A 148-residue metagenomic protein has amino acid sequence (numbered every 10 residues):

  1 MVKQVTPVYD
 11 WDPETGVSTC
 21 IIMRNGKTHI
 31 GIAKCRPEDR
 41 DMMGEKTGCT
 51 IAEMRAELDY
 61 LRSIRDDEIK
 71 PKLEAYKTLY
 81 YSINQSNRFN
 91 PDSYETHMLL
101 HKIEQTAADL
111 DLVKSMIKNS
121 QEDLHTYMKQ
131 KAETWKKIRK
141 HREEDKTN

Functional and structural regions predicted by a protein language model:
V5-P7: A generic, well-ordered mixed alpha/beta core segment in the N-terminal half of proteins
Y9-C49, D59: Positively charged, aromatic-enriched nucleic acid-contacting surfaces
L61-Q105, D109-L112, M116: Intrinsically disordered, low-complexity charged/polar segments
S93-N148: C-terminal charged interaction modules
